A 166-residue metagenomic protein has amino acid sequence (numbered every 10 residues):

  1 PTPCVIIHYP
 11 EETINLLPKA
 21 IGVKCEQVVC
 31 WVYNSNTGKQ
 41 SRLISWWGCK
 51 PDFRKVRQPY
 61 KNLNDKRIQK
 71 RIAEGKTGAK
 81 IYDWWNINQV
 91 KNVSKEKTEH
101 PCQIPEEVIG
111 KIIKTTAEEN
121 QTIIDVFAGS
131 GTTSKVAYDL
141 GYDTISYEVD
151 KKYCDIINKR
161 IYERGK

Functional and structural regions predicted by a protein language model:
P1-Y147, K151-C154: Core catalytic lobe of class I
I157-N158: Conserved SAM-binding loop
Y162-K166: Class I S-adenosyl-L-methionine-dependent methyltransferase module
